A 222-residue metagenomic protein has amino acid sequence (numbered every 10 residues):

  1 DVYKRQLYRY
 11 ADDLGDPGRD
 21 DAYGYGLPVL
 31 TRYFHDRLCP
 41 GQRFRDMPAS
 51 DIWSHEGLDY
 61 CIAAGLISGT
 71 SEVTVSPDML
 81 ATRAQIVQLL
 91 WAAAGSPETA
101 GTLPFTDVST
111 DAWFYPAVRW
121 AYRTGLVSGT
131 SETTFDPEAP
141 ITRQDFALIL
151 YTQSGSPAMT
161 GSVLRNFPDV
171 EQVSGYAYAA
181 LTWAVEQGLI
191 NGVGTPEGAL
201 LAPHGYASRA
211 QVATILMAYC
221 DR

Functional and structural regions predicted by a protein language model:
D1-G41: C-terminal subdomain of the subtilisin-like protease fold in secreted/lumenal serine endopeptidases
V2, L14, L189-T195: The feature captures the short pre-catalytic strand/loop hairpin that immediately precedes and shapes the active-site
Y10-D13, Q187, Y219-R222: Hydrophobic alpha-helical segments
D16-R32, A117-L126, A179-G188: Charged/polar, low-hydrophobicity segments characteristic of intrinsically disordered regions and flexible loops
Y33, R209-Q211, L216: Non-catalytic cell-wall polysaccharide-engagement segments
L38-H55, A63, S68-A117, R123-Q144 (+3 more regions): Feature responds to low-complexity, polar/acidic, surface-exposed segments characteristic of secreted/exported proteins
